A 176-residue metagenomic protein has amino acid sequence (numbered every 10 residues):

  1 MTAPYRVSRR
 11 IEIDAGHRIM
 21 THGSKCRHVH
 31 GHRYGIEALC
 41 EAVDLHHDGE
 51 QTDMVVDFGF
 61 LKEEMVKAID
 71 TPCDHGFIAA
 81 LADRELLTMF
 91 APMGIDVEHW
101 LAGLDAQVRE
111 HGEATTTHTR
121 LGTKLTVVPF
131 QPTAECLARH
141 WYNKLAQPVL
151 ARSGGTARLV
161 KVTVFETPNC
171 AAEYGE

Functional and structural regions predicted by a protein language model:
M1-E176: Charge-rich, low-complexity N-terminal segments
